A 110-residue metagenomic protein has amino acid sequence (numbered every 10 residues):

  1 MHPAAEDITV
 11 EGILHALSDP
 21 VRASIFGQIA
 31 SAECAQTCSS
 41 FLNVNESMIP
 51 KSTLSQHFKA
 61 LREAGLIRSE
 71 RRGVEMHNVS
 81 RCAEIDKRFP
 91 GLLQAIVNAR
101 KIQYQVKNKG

Functional and structural regions predicted by a protein language model:
M1-T9, G27-A32, C82-G110: Amphipathic alpha-helical dimerization/coiled-coil segments that flank or bridge DNA-binding/regulatory modules
P3-A5, A32-E33, S55-F58, V74: A short linear-motif detector with a strong N-terminal bias
V10-G12, A64: A generic local structural motif
G12, S24, K59: Active-site phosphate/pyrophosphate-handling residues
H15-I49, R72-E84: N-terminal helix-turn-helix DNA-binding core of bacterial DNA-binding proteins
D19, H57, P90: Conserved acidic functional residues
F41-S69: Canonical helix-turn-helix DNA-binding module
A60-V97: Charged, amphipathic alpha-helical coiled-coil/dimerization segments
